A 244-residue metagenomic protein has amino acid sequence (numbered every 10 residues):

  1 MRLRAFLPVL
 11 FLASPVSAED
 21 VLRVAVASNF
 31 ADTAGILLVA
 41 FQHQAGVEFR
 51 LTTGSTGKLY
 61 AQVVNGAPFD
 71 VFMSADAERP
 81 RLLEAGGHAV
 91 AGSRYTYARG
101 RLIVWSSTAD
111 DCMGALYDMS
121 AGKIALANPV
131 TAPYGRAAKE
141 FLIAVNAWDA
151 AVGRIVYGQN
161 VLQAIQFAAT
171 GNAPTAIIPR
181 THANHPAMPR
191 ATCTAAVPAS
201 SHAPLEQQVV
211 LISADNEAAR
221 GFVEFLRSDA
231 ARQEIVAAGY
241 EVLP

Functional and structural regions predicted by a protein language model:
M1, A18-E19: Absolute protein N-terminus
R2-V9: Sec-dependent signal peptide recognition, specifically the positively charged N-region followed immediately by
A13-P15: N-terminal signal peptide c-region/cleavage motif recognized by signal peptidases
E19-T53, G57-A67, S74-A77, R81-V90 (+1 more regions): Exported/periplasmic ABC-transporter solute-binding proteins
